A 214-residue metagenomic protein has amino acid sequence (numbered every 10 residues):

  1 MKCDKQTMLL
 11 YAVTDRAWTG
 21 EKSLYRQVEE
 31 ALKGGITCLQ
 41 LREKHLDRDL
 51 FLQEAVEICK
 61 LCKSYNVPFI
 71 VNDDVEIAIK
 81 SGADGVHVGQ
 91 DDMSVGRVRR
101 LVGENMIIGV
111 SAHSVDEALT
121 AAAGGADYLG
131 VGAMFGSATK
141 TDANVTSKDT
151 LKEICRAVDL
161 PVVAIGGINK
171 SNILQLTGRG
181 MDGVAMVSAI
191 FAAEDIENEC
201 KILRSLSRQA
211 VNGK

Functional and structural regions predicted by a protein language model:
M1-M93, R100-Y128, T146, E153 (+4 more regions): Conserved N-terminal beta1-alpha1 strand-loop-helix module at the mouth
L41, A78, F135-T141: A short acidic, helix-capping loop that chelates divalent metal ions and anchors anionic groups
M93-G96, S137-A138: A short, polar/charged loop-to-alpha-helix boundary motif
V131, V163-I168, V184-S188: Glycine-rich beta-strand-to-loop/alpha-helix junction loops that act as flexible
R179-G183: Internal alpha/beta core interface subdomains
